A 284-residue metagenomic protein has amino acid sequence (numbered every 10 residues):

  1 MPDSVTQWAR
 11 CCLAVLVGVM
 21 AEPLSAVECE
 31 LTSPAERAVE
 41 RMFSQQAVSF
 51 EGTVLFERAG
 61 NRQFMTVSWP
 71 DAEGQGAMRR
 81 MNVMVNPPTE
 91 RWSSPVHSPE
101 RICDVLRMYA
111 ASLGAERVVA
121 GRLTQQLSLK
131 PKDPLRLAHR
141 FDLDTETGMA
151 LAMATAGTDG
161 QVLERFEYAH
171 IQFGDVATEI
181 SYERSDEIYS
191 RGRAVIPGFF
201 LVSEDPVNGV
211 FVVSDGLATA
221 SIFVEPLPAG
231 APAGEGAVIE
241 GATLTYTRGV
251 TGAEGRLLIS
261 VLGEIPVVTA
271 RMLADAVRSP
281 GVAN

Functional and structural regions predicted by a protein language model:
M1-W8, C12-Q75, L106, E116 (+1 more regions): N-terminal leader/targeting segments and the immediate start of mature chains
E28, T53-I102, R140, A150-A169: An acidic-aromatic
C29-T53, H170-V210, L273-G281: N-terminal "mature-domain start" segment
Q45-S49, S68-M78, R122, L143-M149 (+3 more regions): Short, solvent-exposed coil/turn segments at beta-strand boundaries
G60-N61, A120-L123, V207: Short acidic/glycine-enriched loop/turn segments that link adjacent beta-strands
N86, S93-V96, E179-G255, L262-V268: Short, solvent-exposed recognition patches
I102-L113: A short, amphipathic edge element
E116-R184, A233-I239: Gly/Pro-enriched, hydrophobic low-complexity segments that function as extracytoplasmic propeptides/linkers
